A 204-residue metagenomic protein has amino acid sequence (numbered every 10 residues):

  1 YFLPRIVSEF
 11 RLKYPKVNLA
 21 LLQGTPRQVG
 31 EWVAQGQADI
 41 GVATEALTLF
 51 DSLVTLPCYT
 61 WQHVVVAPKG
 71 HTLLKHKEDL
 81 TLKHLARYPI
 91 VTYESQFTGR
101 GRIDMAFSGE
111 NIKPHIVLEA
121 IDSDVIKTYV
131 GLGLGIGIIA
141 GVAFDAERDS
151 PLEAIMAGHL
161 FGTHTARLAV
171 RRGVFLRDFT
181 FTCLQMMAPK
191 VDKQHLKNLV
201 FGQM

Functional and structural regions predicted by a protein language model:
Y1, T44, L74-K75, P89-E110 (+2 more regions): Secondary-structure junction motif
Y1-L49, E119-A120: Central regulatory/effector-binding core of bacterial HTH transcription factors
F2-R5, R11, A154-K197: A late-sequence structural motif
I6-P15, Q37, K83, R100-K113 (+1 more regions): Ligand-binding cleft/hinge of the Venus flytrap
V17, W32-V42, H63, I112 (+1 more regions): Alpha-to-beta junction loops
T25, T81, I121-D122, A140: Short loop/turn segments at beta->alpha junctions
F50-Q62, D124-G173: Beta-alpha-beta core module
S52-I90: Flexible hinge/capping segments at coil-to-helix
